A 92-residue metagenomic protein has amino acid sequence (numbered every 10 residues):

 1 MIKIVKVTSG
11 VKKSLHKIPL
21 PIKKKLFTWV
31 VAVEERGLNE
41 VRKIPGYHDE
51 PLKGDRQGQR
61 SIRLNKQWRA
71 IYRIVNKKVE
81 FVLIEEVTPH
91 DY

Functional and structural regions predicted by a protein language model:
M1-I4, K12-K17, P21-K24, R60-Y92: Enriched for short, Lys/Arg-rich terminal
I4-V5, P45: Residues that recognize and position ribonucleotide moieties
T8: Residue-level signal for threonine
I22-R42: Compact soluble domain cores
K25-L26, V41, P45-P51, R73 (+1 more regions): Noncatalytic linker/hinge segments flanking ATPase motor cores
V30, Y47, E85-V87: Short, intrinsically disordered/low-complexity patches at protein termini and at juxtamembrane boundaries
E35-I62: A short, surface-exposed loop/turn module that caps and links secondary-structure elements
